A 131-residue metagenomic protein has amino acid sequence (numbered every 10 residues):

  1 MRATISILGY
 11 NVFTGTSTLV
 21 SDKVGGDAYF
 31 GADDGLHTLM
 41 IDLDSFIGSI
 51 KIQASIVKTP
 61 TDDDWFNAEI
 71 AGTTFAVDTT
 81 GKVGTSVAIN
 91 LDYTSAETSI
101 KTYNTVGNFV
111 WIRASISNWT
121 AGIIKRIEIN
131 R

Functional and structural regions predicted by a protein language model:
M1-S17: Glycan-recognition and processing domains
S6-L8, L19-D34, A68-R131: Beta-sandwich interaction modules
G35-L39: Structural beta-strand segments of beta-rich domains
D44-F46, W119: Short glycine/proline-centered coil/turn motifs in the loop regions of extracellular beta-sandwich domains
S49-Q53: Beta-strand signatures of extracellular beta-sandwich domains
S55-T61: Change "in extracellular beta-sheet-rich domains … of secreted and cell-surface proteins" to "in beta-sheet-rich domains
D62-F66: Short, solvent-exposed secondary-structure boundary/capping segments
